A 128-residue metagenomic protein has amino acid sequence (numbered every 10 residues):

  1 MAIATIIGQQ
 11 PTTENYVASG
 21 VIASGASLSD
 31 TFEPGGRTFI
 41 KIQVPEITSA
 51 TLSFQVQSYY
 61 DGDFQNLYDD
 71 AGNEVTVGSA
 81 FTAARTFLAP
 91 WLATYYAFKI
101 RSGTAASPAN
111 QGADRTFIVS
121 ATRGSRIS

Functional and structural regions predicted by a protein language model:
M1-G36, R126-I127: Solvent-exposed, flexible loop/coil segments flanking beta-strands in beta-rich domains
A4-I6, F117-A121: Generic structural motif
I6-I22, D63-F81: Trp- and S/T/G-rich repeat-edge/linker motifs of beta-rich repeat architectures
V17-P34, I47-S53, V77-R85, T104-Q111: Surface-exposed ligand/attachment interfaces on beta-rich extracellular proteins
G36-V44, P90-F117, G124: Noncatalytic modules at the cell exterior or secretory-pathway interfaces, chiefly beta-strand-rich lectin/adhesion
S49-L67, V119: Short, surface-exposed beta-strand/strand-loop-strand elements in extracellular ectodomains
A71-E74, A80-I100: Beta-strand-rich solenoidal segments
